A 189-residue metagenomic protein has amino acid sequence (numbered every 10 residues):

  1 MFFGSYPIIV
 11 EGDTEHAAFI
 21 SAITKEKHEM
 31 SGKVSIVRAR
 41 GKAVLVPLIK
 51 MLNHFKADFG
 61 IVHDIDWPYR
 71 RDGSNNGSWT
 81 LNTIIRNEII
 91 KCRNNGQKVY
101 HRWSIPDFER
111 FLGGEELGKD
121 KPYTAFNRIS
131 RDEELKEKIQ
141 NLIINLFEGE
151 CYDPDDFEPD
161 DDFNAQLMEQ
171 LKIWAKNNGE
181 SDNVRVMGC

Functional and structural regions predicted by a protein language model:
M1-I9, D13-C189: Acidic, Mg2+-coordinating catalytic modules of nucleic-acid enzymes
